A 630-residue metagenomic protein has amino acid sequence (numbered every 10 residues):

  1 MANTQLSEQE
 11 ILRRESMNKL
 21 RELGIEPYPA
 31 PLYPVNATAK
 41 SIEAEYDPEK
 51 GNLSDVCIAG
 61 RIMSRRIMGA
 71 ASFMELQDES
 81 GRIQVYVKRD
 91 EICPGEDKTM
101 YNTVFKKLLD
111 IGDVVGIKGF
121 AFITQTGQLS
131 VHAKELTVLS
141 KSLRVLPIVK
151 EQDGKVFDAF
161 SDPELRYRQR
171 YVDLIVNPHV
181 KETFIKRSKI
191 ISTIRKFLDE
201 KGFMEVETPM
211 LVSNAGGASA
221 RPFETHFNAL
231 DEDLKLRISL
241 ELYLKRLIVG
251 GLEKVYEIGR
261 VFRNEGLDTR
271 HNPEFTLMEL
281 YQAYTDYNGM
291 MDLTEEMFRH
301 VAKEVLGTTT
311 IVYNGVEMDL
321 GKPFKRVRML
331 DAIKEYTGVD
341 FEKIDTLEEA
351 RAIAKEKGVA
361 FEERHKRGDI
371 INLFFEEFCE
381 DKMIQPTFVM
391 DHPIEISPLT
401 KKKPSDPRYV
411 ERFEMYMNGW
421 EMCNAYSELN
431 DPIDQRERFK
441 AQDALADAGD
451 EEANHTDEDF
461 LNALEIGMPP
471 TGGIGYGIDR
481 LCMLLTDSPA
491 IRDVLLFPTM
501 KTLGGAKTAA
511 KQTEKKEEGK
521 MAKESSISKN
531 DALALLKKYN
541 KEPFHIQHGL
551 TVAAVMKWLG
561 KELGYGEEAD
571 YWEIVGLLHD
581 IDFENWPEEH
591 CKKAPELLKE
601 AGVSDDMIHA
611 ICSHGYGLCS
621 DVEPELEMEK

Functional and structural regions predicted by a protein language model:
M1-E518: Class II aminoacyl-tRNA synthetase catalytic cores and aaRS-like
I62, K541-D570, E584, P595: Alpha-helical phosphate/pyrophosphate-handling elements in metalloenzyme active cores
P163-Y171, S525-D531, A569: Flexible hinge/switch segments at interdomain interfaces of large molecular machines
L230-D233, A463-T471, K538-F544, I581-E584 (+1 more regions): A short glycine/serine-rich beta->alpha loop
G259, F374-F375, F460, L464 (+5 more regions): Short alpha-helical scaffolding segments that buttress acidic/His motifs in well-ordered protein cores
I527, Q547-T551, E589, D606: Conserved active-site and cofactor/substrate-binding residues in soluble primary-metabolism enzymes
K529-H548, L578-F583, G617-C619: Active-site flanking loop/helix segments enriched in acidic
Y565-K630: Divalent metal-dependent catalytic cores for phosphoryl transfer on phosphate-bearing substrates
